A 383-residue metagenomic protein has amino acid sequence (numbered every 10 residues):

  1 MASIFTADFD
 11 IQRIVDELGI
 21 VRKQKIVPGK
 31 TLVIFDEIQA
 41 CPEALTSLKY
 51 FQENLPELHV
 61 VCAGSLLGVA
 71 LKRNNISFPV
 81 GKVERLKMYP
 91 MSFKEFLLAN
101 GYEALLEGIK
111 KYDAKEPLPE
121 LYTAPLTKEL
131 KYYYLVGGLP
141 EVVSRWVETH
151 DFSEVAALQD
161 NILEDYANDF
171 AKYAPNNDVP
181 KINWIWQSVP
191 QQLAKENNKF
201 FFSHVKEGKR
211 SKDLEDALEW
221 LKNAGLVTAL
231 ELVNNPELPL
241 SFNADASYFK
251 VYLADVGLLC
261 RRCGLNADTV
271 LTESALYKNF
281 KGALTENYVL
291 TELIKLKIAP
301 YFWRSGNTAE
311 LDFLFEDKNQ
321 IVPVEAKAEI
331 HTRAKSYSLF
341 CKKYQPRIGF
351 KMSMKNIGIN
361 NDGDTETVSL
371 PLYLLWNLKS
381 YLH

Functional and structural regions predicted by a protein language model:
M1-G29: Short glycine-rich substrate-engagement loop in P-loop NTPases that contacts/grips substrate
I26-A44: Conserved P-loop NTPase "ATPase switch" module shared by AAA+ and STAND
I34, H59-S65, K87, F96: Structural recognition of the conserved hydrophobic beta-strand(s) that form the central parallel beta-sheet of P-loop
L45-G68: Conserved catalytic/switch belt of AAA+ P-loop NTPases
R73-A194: Interdomain motor-coupling "hinge/lid" segment immediately C-terminal to the ATP-binding subdomain of NTP-driven enzymes
L139, S144-K318: Accessory nucleic acid-recognition modules appended to NTPase machines
I321-I330: Active-site ExK catalytic segment of metal-dependent nucleases
N356-H383: Domain-level recognition of nuclease-like catalytic cores that cleave nucleotide substrates
